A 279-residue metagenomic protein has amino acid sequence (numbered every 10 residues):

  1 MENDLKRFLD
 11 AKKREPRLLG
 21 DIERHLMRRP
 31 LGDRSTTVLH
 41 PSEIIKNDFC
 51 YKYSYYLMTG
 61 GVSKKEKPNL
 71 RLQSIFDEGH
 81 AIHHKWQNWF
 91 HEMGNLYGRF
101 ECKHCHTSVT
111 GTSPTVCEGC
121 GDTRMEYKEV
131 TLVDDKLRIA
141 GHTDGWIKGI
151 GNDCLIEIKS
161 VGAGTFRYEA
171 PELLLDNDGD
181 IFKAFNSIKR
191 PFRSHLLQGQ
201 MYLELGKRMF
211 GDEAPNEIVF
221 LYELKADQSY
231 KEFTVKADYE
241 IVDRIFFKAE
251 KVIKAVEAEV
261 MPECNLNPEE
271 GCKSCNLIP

Functional and structural regions predicted by a protein language model:
M1-L155, G162-D178: Metal-dependent nuclease catalytic cores that hydrolyze phosphodiester bonds in DNA/RNA, characterized by
E2-R7, Y168-E169, D178, N186-L196 (+1 more regions): Metal-dependent nuclease catalytic regions and adjoining charged, substrate-binding loops involved in nucleic-acid end
G141-T143, I158, H195-M201: Long, contiguous hydrophobic alpha-helical segments, chiefly transmembrane helices and signal peptides
I156-I158, K248: A structural motif
I158-S160, Y222: Residue-level recognition of conserved beta-strand positions in structured domain cores
